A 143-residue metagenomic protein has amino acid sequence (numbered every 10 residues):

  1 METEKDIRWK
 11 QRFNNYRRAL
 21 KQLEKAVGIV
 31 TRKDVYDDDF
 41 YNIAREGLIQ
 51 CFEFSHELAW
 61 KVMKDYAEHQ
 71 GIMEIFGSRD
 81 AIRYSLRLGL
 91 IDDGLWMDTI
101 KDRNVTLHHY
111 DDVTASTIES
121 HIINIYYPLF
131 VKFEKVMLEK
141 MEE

Functional and structural regions predicted by a protein language model:
M1-E143: Solvent-exposed interaction patches of small proteins and small membrane subunits
